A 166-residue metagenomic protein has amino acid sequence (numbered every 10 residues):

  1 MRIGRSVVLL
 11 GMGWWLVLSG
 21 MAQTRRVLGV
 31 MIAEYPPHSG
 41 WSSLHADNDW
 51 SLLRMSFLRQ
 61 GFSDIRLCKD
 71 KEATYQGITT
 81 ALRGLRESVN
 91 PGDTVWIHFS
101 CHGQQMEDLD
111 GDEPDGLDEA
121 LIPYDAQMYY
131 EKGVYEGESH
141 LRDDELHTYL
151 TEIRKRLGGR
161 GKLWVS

Functional and structural regions predicted by a protein language model:
M1-S6: Positively charged n-region of N-terminal signal peptides that target proteins for export
V7-S19: Bacterial N-terminal signal peptides
M21-G29: Cleaved targeting-peptide boundary
A22, D64, Y75-S100, Q105-S166: Caspase-like (clan CD) cysteine peptidase catalytic core
L28-S39, Q60-S63, E131: Acidic/histidine-rich, surface-exposed loop or edge segments in extracytoplasmic proteins
V30-E34, D70, S100: Cofactor-binding loop segments of dinucleotide-utilizing enzymes, especially the Rossmann-like FAD- and NAD(P)+-binding
P36-S51: Glycine- and acidic-residue-enriched helix-capping/strand-helix junction motifs
S51-I65: Signal peptide-proximal N-terminal region of secreted/periplasmic/extracellular or secretory-lumen proteins
